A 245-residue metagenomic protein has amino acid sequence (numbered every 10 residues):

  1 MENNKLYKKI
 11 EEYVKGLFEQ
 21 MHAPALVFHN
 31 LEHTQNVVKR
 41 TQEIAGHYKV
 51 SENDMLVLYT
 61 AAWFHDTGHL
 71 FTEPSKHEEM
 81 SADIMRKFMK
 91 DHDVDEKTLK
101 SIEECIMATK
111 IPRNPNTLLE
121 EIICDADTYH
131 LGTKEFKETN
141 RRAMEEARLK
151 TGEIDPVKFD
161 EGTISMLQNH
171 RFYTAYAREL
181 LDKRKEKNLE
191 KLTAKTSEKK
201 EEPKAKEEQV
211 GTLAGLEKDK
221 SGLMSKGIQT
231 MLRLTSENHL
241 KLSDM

Functional and structural regions predicted by a protein language model:
M1-Q20, H33: Short alpha-helical hairpin
N3, Y7, E11, L99 (+3 more regions): Alpha-helix initiation and N-capping motif
K15, E19, V38-Q42, R86: Amphipathic, well-packed alpha-helical segments that form the structural scaffold of globular domains
H22-E52, F64, V94, I111-M245: Divalent metal-dependent phosphate-bond-processing catalytic cores, especially two-metal-ion Mg2+/Mn2+ enzymes that act
V27-N30, S51-V57, P74-E78, D95-L99: Alpha-helix N-cap/helix-initiation sites
V37, D54-F71, H77, S81 (+1 more regions): His-Asp-centered metal-binding catalytic motifs of divalent-metal-dependent phosphohydrolases/nucleases
P74, E78, A82-P112, L118 (+1 more regions): Glycine- and acidic-residue-rich phosphate-binding/metal-coordinating active-site segment common to enzymes that handle
